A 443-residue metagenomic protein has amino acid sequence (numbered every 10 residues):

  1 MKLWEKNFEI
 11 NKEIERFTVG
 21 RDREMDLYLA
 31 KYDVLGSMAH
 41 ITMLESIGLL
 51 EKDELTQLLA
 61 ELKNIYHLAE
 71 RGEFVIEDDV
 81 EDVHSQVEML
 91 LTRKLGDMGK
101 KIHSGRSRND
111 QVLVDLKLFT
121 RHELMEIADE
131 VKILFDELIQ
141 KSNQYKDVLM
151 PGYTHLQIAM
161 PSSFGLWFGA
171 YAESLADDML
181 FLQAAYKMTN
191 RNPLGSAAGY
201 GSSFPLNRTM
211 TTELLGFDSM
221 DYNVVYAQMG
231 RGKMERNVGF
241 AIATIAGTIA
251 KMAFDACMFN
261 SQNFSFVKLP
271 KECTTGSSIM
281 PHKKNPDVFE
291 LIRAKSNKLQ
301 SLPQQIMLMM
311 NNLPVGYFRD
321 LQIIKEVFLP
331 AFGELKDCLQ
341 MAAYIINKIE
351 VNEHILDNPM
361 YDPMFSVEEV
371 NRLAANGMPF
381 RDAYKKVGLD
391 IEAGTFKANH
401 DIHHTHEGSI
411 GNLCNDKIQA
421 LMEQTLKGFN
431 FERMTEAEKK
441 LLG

Functional and structural regions predicted by a protein language model:
M1-G201, L206-T212, S219, T275-G276 (+3 more regions): A helix-coil-helix interface module used to build multimeric assemblies and to scaffold catalytic/cofactor sites
M1-G36, D97-M98, S265, M280-G443: Glycine-rich cofactor/substrate-binding loops
T42, S46, H67-F74, T92 (+17 more regions): Charged/polar positions within long, soluble alpha-helices
T42-L50, L166, R236-T244, E369-N376: Short, well-ordered beta-strand elements within core beta-sheets of diverse protein domains
L58, V75, V148, H155 (+11 more regions): Flexible domain-boundary/linker segments
L58-L59, L215, K271-C273, M360 (+1 more regions): A general structural motif at alpha-helix termini
A60-L68, M229-G232, L389-G394: A short structural micro-motif
K117-L124, A128-D129, N143, P151 (+4 more regions): Charged, flexible cofactor/metal-binding loops and thiol motifs
